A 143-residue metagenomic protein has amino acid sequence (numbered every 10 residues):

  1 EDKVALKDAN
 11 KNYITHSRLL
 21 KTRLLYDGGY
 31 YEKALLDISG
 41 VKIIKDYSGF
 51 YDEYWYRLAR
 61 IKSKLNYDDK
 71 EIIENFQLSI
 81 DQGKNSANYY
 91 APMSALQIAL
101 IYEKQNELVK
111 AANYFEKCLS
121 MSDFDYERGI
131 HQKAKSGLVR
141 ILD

Functional and structural regions predicted by a protein language model:
E1, Q77-I80, L96, N106-Y126 (+1 more regions): TPR/TPR-like (Sel1-like) alpha-helical repeat modules
E1-V41: Extracytoplasmic and endomembrane cell-envelope/extracellular-matrix remodeling and assembly machinery
D2-K11, S39-G49, L78-N88, K117-D125: Solenoid-like repeat scaffolds
K11, R18, Y47-D52, D69 (+3 more regions): Inter-repeat boundary and helix-capping residues of tandem alpha-helical solenoids
H16-L20, W55-K64, Y90-L100, I130-V139: "A position-specific structural signal for the A-helix of alpha-solenoid helical repeats
G28, L65-Y67, Q105: Structural motif corresponding to the intra-repeat A-B loop/turn of tetratricopeptide repeats
A34, E71-I72, A111: Single-residue signature of alpha-solenoid repeat helices
K45-D46, F50-R57, I61-N66, K70-S86: Intrinsically disordered, low-complexity segments enriched in Gly and acidic/Ser/Thr residues that form flexible
